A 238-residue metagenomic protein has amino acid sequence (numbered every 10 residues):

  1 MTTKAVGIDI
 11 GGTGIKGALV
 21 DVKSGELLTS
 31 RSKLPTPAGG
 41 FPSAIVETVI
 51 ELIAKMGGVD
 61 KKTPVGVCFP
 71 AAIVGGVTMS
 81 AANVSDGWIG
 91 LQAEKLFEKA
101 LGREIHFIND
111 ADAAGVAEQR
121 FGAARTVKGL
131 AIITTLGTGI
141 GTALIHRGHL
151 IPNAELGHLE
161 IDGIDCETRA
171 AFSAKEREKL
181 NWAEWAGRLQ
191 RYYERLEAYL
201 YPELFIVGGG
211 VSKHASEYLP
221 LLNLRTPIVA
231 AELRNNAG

Functional and structural regions predicted by a protein language model:
M1-P64, I73-V77, A93-R103, A117-I132 (+1 more regions): ATP-binding/phosphotransfer module of carbohydrate and carboxylate kinases, centering on a glycine-rich
F69: Glycine-rich nucleotide/cofactor/substrate-binding loop typically near the N-terminus or early in the first domain
T78-G90: A charged helix-plus-loop insertion that forms the helical arch/lid used to bind and gate nucleic-acid substrates
I105-D110: General beta-strand structural signal in soluble alpha/beta enzymes
I140: Extracytoplasmic strand-loop-helix segments at the start of, or within, the mature domains of secreted/periplasmic
